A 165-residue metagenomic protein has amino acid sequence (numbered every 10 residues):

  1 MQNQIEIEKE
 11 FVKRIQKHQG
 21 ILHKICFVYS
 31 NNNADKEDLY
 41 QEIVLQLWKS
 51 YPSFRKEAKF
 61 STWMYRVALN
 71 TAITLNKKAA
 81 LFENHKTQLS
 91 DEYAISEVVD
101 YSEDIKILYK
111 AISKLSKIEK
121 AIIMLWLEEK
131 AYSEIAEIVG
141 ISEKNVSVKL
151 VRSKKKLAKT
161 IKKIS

Functional and structural regions predicted by a protein language model:
M1-K24, V28: A short, charge-rich alpha-helical start-of-domain segment used by transcription regulators
Q4, V44-K59, K78-A79: Sigma70-family region 2
D38-L45, A58-N70: Structural recognition of an alpha-helix C-terminal capping motif at a helix-to-coil junction
I43, V67, I122-I123, I135-A136 (+1 more regions): Hydrophobic positions on the alpha-helical face of helix-turn-helix-like DNA-binding modules
S53-R55, R66-K86, Y101: Arg/Lys-rich amphipathic alpha helix in sigma70-family domain 2
T87-S113: Acidic, proline/glycine-rich intrinsically disordered inter-domain spacer in sigma factors
K114-E134, I138, K163: Short amphipathic alpha helix immediately N-terminal
V139-I164: DNA-recognition helix of helix-turn-helix
